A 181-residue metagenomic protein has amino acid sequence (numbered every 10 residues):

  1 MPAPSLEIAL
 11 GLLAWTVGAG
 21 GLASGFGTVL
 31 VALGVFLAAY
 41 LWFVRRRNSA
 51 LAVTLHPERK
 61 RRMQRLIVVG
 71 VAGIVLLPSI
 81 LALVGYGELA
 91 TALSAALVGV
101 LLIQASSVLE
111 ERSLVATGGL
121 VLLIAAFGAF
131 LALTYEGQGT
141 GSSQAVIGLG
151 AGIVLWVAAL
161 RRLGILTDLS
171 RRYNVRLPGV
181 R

Functional and structural regions predicted by a protein language model:
M1-E7: N-terminal membrane topogenic signal
A9-A14, F36-A39, L77, L97-L101 (+2 more regions): Membrane-embedded alpha-helical transmembrane segments of multi-pass integral membrane proteins
L10-A14, R62-A72, L120-L133: Small-residue-rich segments of transmembrane alpha-helices in multi-pass membrane proteins, especially helix faces
L10-R65: Selected alpha-helical membrane-embedding segments in polytopic membrane proteins
G27-A38, L81-A96, A145-G150: Structural signature of hydrophobic alpha-helical transmembrane segments
L41-E58, V100-E110, A158-L166: C-terminal ends of transmembrane helices
V75-G119: Membrane-proximal helix-loop-helix units in multi-pass membrane proteins
L114-R181: Terminal transmembrane helical module of multi-pass membrane proteins
